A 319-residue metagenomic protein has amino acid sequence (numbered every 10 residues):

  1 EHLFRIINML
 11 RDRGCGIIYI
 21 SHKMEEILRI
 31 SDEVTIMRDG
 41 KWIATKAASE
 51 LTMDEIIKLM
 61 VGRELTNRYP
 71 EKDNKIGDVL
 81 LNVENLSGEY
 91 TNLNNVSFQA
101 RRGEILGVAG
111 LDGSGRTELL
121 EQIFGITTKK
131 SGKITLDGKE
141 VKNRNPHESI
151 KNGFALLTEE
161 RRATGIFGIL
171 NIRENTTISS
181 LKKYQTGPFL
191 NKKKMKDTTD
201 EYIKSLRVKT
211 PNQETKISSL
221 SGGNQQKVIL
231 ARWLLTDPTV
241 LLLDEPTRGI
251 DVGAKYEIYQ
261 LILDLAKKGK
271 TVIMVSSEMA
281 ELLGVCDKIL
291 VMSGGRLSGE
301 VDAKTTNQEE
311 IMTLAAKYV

Functional and structural regions predicted by a protein language model:
E1-V319: Glycine-rich phosphate-binding loops of nucleotide-dependent enzymes
